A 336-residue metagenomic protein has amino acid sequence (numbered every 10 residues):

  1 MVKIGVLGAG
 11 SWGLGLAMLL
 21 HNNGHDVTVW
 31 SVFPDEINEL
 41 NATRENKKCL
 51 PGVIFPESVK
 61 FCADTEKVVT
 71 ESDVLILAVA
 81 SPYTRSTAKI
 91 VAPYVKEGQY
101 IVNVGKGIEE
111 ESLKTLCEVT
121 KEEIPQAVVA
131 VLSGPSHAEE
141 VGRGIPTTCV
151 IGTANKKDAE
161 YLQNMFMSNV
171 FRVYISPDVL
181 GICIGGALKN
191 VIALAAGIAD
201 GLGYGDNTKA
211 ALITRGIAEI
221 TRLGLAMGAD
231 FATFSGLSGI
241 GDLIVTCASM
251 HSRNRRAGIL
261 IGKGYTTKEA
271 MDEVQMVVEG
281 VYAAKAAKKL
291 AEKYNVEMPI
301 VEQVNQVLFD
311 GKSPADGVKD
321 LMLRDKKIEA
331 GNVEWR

Functional and structural regions predicted by a protein language model:
M1-V53, K60-A63, I90: NAD(P)+-binding Rossmann beta1-loop-alpha1 motif at the extreme N-terminus of oxidoreductases
I4, V27, A127-V129, V173: Hydrophobic anchor at the start of a short beta-strand that flanks the dinucleotide cofactor-binding loop
P51-K60, P125-A127, N169-F171, V296: A short helix-to-beta-strand connector/capping loop
F55, F61-P146, L162: Rossmann-like NAD(P)(H) cofactor-binding subdomain of soluble oxidoreductases
T70-E71, L188, I240: Alpha-helix C-terminal capping/helix-to-coil transition sites in glycosyltransferase folds
Y83, Y94, V119, E123-A127 (+2 more regions): Internal alpha-helical scaffold of NAD(P)-dependent oxidoreductase catalytic cores
A196-D200, L225-S235, L243-R336: NAD(P)-dependent Rossmann-like dehydrogenase/reductase catalytic/cofactor-binding core
